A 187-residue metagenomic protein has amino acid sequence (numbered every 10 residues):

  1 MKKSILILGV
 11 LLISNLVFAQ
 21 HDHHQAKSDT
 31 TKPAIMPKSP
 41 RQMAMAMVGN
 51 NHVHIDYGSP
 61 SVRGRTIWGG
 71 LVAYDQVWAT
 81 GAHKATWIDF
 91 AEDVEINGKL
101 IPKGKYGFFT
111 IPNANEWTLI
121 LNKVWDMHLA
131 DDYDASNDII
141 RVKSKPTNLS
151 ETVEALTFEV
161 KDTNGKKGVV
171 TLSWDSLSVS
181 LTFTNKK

Functional and structural regions predicted by a protein language model:
M1-Q25: Bacterial Sec-dependent N-terminal signal peptides
F18, H54, E95, G107 (+3 more regions): General beta-strand recognition
H21-L71, Q76, W125-K187: Primarily secretory-pathway and cell-envelope proteins
V77-M127: Mid-length scaffold segments of soluble, non-membrane domains
